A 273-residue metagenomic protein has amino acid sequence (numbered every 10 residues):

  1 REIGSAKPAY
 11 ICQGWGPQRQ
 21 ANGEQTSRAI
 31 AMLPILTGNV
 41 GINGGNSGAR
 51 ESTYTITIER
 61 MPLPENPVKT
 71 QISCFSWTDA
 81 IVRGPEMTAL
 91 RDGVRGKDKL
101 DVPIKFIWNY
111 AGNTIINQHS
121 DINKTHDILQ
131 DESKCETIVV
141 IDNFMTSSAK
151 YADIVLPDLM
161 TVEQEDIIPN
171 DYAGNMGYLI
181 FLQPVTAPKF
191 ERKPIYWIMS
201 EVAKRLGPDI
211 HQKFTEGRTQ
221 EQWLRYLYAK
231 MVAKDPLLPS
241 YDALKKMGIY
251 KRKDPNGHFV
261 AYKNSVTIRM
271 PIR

Functional and structural regions predicted by a protein language model:
R1-G23, S27, L36-I42, A49-T57 (+1 more regions): Non-catalytic alpha/beta scaffold blocks inside enzyme catalytic domains
L33: Conserved hydrophobic/aromatic pocket- or pore-lining residues that grip, position, or stack substrates in active sites
L224-R273: Long, low-complexity segments enriched in small/aliphatic residues
